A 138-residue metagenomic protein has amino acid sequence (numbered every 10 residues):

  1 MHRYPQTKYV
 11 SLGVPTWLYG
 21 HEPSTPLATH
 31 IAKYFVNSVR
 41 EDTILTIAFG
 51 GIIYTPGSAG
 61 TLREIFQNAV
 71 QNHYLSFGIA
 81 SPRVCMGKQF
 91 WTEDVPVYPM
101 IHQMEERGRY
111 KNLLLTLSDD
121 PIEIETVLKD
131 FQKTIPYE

Functional and structural regions predicted by a protein language model:
M1-T16, T55-P56, L62, A69-D94 (+1 more regions): Short, acidic/small-residue loops that bind anionic groups at enzyme active sites
M1-Y54: Acidic/glycine-enriched connector segments
S24-P26, R63-Q67: A short secondary-structure junction signal
K33, Y54-G57, M86, T116: Glycine- and other small-residue-rich loops at beta-strand/loop junctions that grip anionic moieties
T43, Q71-Y74, Q103: A generic secondary-structure signal
S81-E138: C-terminal functional extensions of proteins
